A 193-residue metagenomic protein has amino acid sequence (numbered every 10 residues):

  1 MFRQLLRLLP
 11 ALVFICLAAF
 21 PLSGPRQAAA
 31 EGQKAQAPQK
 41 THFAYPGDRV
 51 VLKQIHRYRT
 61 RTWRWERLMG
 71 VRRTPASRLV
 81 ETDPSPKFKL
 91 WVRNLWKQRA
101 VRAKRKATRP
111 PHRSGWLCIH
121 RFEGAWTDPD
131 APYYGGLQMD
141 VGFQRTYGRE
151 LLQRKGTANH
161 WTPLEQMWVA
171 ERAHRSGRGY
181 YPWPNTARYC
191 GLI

Functional and structural regions predicted by a protein language model:
M1-A30: Secretory targeting and sorting signals
L12, L17-F20, M69, T74-A76 (+6 more regions): Generic local-structure boundary detector
F20-R121, R188-I193: Intrinsically disordered, low-complexity, Pro/Ser/Thr/Asn/Gly/Ala-rich spacer/linker segments adjacent to signal
R105-I193: Peptidoglycan cell-wall recognition and remodeling modules
